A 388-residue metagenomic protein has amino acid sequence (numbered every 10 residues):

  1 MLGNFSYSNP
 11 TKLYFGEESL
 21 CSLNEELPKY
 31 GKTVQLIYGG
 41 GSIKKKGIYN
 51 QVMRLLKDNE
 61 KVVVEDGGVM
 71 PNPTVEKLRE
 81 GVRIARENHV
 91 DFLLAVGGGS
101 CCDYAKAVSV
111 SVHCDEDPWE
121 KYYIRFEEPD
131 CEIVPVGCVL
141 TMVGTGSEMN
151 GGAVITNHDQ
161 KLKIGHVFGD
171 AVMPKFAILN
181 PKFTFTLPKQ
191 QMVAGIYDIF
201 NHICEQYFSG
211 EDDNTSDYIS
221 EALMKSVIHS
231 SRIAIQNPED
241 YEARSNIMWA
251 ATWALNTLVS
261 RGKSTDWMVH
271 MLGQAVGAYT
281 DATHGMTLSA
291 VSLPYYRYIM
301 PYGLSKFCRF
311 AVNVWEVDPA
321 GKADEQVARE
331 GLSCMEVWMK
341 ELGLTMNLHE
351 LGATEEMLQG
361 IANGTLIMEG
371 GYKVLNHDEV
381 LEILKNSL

Functional and structural regions predicted by a protein language model:
M1-F92, L348: ATP/NTP phosphate-donor binding region
T11, C114-D212, R309: A glycine/threonine-rich phosphate-anchoring loop and its flanking beta-alpha core in nucleotide/phosphate-binding
E80-V82, C101-D115, M149-G152: Short Gly/Thr/Asp-enriched flexible loops that form oxyanion-binding sites at enzyme active sites
V90-K106, T141-S147, Y279: Glycine/serine-rich anion-binding loops at beta->alpha junctions that coordinate negatively charged ligand groups
A171, V314, D318-L388: C-terminal charged capping/lid subdomain of soluble metabolic enzymes
F200-C204, R244-L255, S292, M335 (+3 more regions): Short alpha-helical scaffolding segments that buttress acidic/His motifs in well-ordered protein cores
Q206-S333: Active-site segments that bind and position negatively charged phosphate/pyrophosphate groups
